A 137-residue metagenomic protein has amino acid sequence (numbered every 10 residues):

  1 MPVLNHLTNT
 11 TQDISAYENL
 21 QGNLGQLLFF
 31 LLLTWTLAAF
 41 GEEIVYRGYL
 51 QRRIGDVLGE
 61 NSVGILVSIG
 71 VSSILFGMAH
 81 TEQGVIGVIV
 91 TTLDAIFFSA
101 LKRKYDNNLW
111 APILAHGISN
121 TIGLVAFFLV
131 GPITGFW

Functional and structural regions predicted by a protein language model:
M1-A38, D56-G59, G131-W137: Juxtamembrane helix-loop-helix connectors linking adjacent transmembrane helices in multi-pass membrane enzymes
T10, G41-G70, A100-N107: Membrane-interface helix/loop boundary segments of multi-pass membrane proteins
N23-L31, G64-I69, G87, T91: Residue-level signature of transmembrane alpha-helical entry/exit and packing/kink sites in multi-pass membrane
L33-L37, G41, V85, I89: Hydrophobic alpha-helical transmembrane segments of multi-pass membrane proteins
T34-A39, S73-A79, N120: Alpha-helical transmembrane segments of multi-pass membrane proteins
E42-Y46, Q83, S119: Short active-site segment of divalent metal-dependent hydrolases/proteases that encodes the spacing between
G70-S73, V85-W137: Functionally important transmembrane alpha-helices
M78-I86: Membrane-interface helix caps and helix-loop-helix hairpins in membrane proteins
